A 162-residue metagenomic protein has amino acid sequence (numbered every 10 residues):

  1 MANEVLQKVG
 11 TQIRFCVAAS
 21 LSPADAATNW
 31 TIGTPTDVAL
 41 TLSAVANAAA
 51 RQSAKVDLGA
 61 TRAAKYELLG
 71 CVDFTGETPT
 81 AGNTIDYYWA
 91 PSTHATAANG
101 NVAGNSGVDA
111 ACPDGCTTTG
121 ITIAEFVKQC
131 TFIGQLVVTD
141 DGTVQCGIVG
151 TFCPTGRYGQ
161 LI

Functional and structural regions predicted by a protein language model:
M1-I162: Surface-exposed, low-hydrophobicity beta-strand/loop segments enriched in small/polar/acidic residues
